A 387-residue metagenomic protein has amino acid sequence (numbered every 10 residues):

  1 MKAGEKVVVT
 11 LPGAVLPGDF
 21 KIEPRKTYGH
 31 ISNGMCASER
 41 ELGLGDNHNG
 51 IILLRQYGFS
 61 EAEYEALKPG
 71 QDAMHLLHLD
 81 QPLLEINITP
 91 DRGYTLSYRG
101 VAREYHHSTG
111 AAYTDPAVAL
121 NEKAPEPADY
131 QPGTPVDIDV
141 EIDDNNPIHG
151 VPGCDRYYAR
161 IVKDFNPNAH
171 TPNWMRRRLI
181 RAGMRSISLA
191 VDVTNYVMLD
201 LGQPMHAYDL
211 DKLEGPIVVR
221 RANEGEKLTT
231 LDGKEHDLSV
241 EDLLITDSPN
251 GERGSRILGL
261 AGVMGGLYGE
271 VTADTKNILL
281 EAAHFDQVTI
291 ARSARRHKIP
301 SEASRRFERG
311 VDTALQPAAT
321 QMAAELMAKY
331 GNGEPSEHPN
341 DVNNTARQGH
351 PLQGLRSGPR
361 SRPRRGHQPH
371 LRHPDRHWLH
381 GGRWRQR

Functional and structural regions predicted by a protein language model:
M1, R176-R177, T194-E270: Conserved mixed alpha/beta core segments that line enzyme active sites in large multi-domain catalysts
M1-Y130, G254, L279, R295-E302 (+4 more regions): Phosphate-backbone binding interfaces of nucleic-acid-interacting proteins
V7, C154-G215: Duplex nucleic acid-engaging cores and interfaces of nucleic-acid transaction enzymes
P24, V118-G133, V193-L201, E214 (+2 more regions): A glycine-rich phosphate-binding loop feature that marks nucleotide/adenosyl-phosphate handling sites
R40-E41, N47-N49, L53-A66, N168-A169 (+3 more regions): Conserved catalytic alpha/beta cores of large enzymes that bind or transform nucleotide phosphates and polynucleotides
M74-D80, I142, N146-G153, I290-E302 (+2 more regions): Flexible hinge/switch segments at interdomain interfaces of large molecular machines
D80-T89, D155-K163, E302-R309, A346-S361 (+1 more regions): Short, hydrophobic beta-strand segments
N340-R387: Noncatalytic alpha-helical scaffolds and linker/capping helices
